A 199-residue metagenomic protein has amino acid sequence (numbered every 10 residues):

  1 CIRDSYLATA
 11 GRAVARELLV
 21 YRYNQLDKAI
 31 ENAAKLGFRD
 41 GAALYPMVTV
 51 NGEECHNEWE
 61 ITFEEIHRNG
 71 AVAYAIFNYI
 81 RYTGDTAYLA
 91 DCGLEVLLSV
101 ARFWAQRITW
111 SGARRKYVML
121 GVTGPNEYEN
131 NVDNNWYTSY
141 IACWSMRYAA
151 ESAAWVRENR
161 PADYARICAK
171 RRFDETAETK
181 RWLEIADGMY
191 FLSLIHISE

Functional and structural regions predicted by a protein language model:
C1-I2, I195-E199: Conserved small/polar residues in nucleotide/adenosyl-binding loops
R3-A13, E60, A71-T86, F103 (+2 more regions): Well-ordered alpha-helical scaffold segments within catalytic/enzyme domains
A13-Y74, I80, A87-D91, V100 (+1 more regions): Helix-terminus loop motifs that line ligand-binding clefts
A15, G93, T179-W182: Hydrophobic packing residues in well-ordered alpha-helices of helical domains and bundles
Y21-K28, E95-R107, W144, Y148-E151 (+2 more regions): Alpha-helical scaffold segments in carbohydrate-active enzymes
V50-H56, R115-V122, S139, K170-W182 (+1 more regions): Catalytic cores of glycan-processing enzymes that make or break glycosidic bonds
F103-F173: Acidic/histidine-rich catalytic neighborhood
